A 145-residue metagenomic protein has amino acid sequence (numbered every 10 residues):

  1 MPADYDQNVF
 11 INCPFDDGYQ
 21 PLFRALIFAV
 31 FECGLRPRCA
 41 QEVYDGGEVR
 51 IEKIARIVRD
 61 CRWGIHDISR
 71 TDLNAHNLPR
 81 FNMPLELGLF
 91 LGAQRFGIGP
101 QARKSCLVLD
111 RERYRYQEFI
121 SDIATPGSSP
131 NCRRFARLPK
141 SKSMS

Functional and structural regions predicted by a protein language model:
M1-C61: Conserved N-terminal substructure of TIR/SEFIR domains
Q7, C33, C61-W63, A102-S105 (+1 more regions): Short glycine-/polar-rich loops that comprise or flank the Walker A/P-loop and associated switch/sensor motifs
N12, A40-Y44, H66-I68, V108-E112: Short His-Asn-centered micro-motif
A25, K53, E86-L89, D122 (+2 more regions): Alpha-helical scaffold elements adjacent to nucleotide-binding pockets in ATP/GTP-utilizing enzyme cores
E42-P84, F96: TIR-domain catalytic/interaction hotspot
L89-F96: Metal-dependent nuclease catalytic cores in nucleic-acid-processing enzymes, especially RNase H-like/related
G99-Y116: Nucleic-acid nuclease catalytic cores
Q117-S145: C-terminal interaction surface of TIR/SEFIR-family domains
